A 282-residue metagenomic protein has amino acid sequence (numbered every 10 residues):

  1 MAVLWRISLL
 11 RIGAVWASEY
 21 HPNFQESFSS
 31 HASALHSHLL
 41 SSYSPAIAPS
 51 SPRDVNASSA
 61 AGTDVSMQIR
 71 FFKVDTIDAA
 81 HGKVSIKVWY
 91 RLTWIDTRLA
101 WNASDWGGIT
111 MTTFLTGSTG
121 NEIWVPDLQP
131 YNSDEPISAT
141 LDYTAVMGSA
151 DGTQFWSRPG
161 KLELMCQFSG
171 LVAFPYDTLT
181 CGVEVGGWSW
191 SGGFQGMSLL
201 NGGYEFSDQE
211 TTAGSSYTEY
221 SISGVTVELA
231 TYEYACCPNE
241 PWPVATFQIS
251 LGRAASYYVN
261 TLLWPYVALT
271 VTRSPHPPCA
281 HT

Functional and structural regions predicted by a protein language model:
A2-A17: Cleavable N-terminal signal peptides of Sec/SRP-targeted secreted and luminal proteins
W16-T282: Non-transmembrane, solvent-exposed beta-strand/loop segments in proteins with extracellular/lumenal exposure or large
